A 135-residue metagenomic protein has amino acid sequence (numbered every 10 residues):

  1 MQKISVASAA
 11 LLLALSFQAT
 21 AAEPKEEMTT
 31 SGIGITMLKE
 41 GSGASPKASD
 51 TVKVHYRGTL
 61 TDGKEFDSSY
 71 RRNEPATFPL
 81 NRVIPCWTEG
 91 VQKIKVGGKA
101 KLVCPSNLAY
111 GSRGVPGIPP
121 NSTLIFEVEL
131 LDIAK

Functional and structural regions predicted by a protein language model:
Q2-K135: Cross-family detector of peptidyl-prolyl cis-trans isomerase
